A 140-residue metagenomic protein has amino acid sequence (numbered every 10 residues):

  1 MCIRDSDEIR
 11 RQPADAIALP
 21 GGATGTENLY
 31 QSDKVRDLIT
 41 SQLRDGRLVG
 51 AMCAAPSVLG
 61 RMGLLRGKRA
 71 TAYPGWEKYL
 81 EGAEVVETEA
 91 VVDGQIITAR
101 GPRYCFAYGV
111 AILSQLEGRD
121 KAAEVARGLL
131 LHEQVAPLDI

Functional and structural regions predicted by a protein language model:
R4-I140: Active-site-adjacent pocket-lining segments in enzyme domains
